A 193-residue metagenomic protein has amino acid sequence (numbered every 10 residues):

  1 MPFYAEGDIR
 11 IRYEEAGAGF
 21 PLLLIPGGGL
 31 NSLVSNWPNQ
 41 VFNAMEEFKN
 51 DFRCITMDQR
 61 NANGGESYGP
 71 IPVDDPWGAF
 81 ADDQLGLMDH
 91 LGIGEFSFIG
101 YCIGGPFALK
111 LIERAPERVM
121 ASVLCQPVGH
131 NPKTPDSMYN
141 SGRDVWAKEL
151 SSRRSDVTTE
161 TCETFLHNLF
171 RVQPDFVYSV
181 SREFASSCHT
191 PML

Functional and structural regions predicted by a protein language model:
M1-P2: Short, hydrophobic/aromatic-rich segments at coil-to-beta transitions
E6-S67: Conserved HGGG/HGGXW glycine-rich cap/lid loop of the alpha/beta-hydrolase fold
P38-N43, I71-D74, P116, Y139-S141: Glycine-rich, phosphate-binding/catalytic loops in enzymes
V41-E46, S181-R182, L193: Short amphipathic alpha-helical segments and helix-helix/interface helices
E66-A81: Catalytic nucleophile-loop/oxyanion-hole region of alpha/beta-hydrolase and closely related hydrolase-like folds
G78-F96: Conserved acidic catalytic loop of the alpha/beta-hydrolase fold
G94-K133: Conserved hydrolase catalytic core segment
S122-T190: Helix-rich cap/lid subdomain of alpha/beta-hydrolase
